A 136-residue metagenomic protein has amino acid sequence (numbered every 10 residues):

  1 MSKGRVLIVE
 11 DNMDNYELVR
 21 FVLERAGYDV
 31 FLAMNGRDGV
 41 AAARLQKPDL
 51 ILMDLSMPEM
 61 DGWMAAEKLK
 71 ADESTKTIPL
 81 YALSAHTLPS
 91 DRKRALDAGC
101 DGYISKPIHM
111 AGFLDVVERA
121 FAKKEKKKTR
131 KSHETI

Functional and structural regions predicted by a protein language model:
E10: Conserved acidic carboxylate
E17-R25: Charged docking surfaces used in two-component/phosphorelay signaling
G27-M34, A42, I104: Short hydrophobic/Thr-rich beta-strand motif most characteristic of the beta2 strand and flanking loop of CheY-like
Q46-L52: Active-site beta3 strand of CheY-like receiver
D54, S84: Active-site residues of response regulator receiver
M57: Receiver (REC) domain active-site loop signature in two-component systems and cognate sites in sensor histidine kinases
I108-V117: C-terminal output helix
